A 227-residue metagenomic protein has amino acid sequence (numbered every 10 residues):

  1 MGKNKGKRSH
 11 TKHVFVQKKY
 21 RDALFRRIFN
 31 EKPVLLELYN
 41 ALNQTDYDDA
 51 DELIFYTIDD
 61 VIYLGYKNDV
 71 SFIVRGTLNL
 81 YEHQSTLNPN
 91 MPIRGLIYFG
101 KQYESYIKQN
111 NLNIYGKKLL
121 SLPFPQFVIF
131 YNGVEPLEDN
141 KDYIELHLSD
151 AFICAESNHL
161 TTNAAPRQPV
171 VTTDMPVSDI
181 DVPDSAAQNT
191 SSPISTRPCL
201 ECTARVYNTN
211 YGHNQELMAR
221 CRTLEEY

Functional and structural regions predicted by a protein language model:
G2-Y227: Conserved single-residue anchors adjacent to enzymatic active/cofactor-binding motifs
